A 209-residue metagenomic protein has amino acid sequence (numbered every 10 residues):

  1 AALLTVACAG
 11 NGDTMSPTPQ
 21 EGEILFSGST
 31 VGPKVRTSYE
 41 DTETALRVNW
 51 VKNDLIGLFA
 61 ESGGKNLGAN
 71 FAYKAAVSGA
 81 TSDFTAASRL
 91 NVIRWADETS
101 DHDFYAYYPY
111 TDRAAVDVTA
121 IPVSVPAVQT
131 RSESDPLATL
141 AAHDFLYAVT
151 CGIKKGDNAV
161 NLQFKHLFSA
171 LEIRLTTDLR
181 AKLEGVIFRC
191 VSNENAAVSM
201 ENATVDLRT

Functional and structural regions predicted by a protein language model:
L4-T209: Sec-type signal peptide cleavage vicinity
